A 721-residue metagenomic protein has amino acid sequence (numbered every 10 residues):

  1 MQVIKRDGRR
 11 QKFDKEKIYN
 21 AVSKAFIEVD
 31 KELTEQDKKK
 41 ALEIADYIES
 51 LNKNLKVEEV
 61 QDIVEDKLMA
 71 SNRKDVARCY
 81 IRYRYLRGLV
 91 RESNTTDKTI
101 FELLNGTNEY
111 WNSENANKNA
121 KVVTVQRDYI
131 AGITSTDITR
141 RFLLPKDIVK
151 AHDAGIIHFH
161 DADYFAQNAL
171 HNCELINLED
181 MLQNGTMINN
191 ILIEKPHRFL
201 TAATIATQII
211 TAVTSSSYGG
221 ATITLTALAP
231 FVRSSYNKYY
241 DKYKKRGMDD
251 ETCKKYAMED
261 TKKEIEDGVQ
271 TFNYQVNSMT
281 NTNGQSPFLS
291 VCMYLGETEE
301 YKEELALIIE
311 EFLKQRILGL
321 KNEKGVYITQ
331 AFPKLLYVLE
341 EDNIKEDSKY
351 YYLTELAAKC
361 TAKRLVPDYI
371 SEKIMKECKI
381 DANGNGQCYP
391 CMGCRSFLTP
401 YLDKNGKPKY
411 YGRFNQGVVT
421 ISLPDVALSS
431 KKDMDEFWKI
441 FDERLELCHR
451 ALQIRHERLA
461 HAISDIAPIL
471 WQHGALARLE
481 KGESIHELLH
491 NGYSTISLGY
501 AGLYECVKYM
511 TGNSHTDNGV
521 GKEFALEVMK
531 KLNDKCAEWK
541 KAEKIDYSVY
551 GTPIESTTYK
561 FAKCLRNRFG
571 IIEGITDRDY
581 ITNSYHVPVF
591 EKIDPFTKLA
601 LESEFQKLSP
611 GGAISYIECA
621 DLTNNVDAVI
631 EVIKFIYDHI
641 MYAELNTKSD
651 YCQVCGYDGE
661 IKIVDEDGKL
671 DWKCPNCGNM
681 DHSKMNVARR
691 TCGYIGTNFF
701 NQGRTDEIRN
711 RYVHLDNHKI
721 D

Functional and structural regions predicted by a protein language model:
M1-G106, R709-H714: Charged, amphipathic alpha-helical regulatory modules used for macromolecular assembly or allosteric control
K17, A21, I63, L307-F312 (+1 more regions): Alpha-helical scaffold elements adjacent to nucleotide-binding pockets in ATP/GTP-utilizing enzyme cores
A45-S50, L68, F524-E538, N710-D721: Short, mixed-charge aromatic SLiMs
L89-V90, T96-G492, N513-S514, N518-N676 (+2 more regions): Conserved catalytic cores of very large enzyme subunits
I265-V269, N273, K508-Y509, R704-N710: Metallocofactor- and cofactor-centric catalytic cores in central/energy metabolism, strongly enriched
M293, I496-Y509, K530, R690: Contiguous, well-ordered alpha-helical segments that form the cores/surfaces of helical PPI scaffolds
N676-D721: Long insertion/accessory domains within large nucleic-acid-processing enzymes
